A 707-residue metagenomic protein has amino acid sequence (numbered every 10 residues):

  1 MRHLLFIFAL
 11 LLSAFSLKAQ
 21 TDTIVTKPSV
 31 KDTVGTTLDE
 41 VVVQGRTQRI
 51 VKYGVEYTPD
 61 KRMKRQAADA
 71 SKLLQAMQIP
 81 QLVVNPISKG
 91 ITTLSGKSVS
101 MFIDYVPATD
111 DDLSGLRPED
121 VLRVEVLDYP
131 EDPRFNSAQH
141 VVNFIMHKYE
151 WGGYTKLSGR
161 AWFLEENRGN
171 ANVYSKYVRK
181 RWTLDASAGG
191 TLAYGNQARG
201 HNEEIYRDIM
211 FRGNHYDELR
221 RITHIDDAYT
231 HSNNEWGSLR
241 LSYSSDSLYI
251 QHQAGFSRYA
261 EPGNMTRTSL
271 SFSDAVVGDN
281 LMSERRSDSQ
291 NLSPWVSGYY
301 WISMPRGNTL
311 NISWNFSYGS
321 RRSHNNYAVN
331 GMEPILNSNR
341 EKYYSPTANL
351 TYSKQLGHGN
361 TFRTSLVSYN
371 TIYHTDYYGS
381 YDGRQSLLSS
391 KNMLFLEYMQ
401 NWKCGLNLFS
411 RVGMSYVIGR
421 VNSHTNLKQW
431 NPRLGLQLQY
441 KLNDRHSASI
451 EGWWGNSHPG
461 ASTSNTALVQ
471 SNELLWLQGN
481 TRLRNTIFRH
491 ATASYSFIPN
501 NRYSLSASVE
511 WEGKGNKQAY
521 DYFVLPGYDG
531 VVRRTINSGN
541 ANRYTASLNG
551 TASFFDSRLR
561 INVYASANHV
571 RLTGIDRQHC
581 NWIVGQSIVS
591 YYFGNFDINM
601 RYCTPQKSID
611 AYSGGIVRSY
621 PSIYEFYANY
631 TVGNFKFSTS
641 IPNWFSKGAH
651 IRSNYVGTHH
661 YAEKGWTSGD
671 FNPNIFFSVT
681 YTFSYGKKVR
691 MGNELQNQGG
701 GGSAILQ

Functional and structural regions predicted by a protein language model:
A19-R267, R285-Y318, T351-F362, M399 (+9 more regions): Membrane-proximal, glycine/serine-rich, low-complexity loop/turn segments characteristic of large bacterial
G115-L116, F163-E165, D227-N233, R286-L292 (+9 more regions): Replace "Gram-negative outer membrane beta-barrel proteins" with "bacterial and organellar outer membrane beta-barrel
Q139-R160, Y259, N264-T268, S313-W314 (+7 more regions): Surface-exposed extracellular loop regions of Gram-negative outer-membrane beta-barrel proteins
Y174, A565-V570, S587-E663: C-terminal beta-barrel architecture of Gram-negative outer-membrane proteins
G195-R199, A260-R267, R321-Y327, T371-Y377 (+10 more regions): Outer-membrane beta-barrel proteins
D288-S289, N326-F409, R420-N422, Q439-K441 (+3 more regions): Outer-membrane beta-barrel transmembrane domain signature of Gram-negative proteins, especially the mid-to-C-terminal
S345-T347, L387, M393, N480 (+3 more regions): Outer membrane beta-barrel strand-and-loop segments of large Gram-negative receptors, especially TonB-dependent
Y416-R420, D444-H490, V509-Y528, S646-H660: Surface-exposed extracellular loop regions of Gram-negative outer-membrane beta-barrel proteins, predominantly
